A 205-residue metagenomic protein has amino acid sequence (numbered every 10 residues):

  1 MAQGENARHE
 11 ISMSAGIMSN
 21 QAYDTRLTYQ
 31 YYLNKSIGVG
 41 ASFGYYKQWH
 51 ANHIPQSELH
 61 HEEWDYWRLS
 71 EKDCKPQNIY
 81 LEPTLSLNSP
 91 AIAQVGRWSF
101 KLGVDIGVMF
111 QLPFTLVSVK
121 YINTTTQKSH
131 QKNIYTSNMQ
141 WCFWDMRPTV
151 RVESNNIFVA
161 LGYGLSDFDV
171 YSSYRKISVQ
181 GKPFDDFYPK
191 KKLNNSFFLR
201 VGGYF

Functional and structural regions predicted by a protein language model:
M1-A7, F205: Cleavable N-terminal export/targeting peptides
E5-T25, V39-F43: Transmembrane beta-strand segments that form the barrel wall of outer-membrane beta-barrel proteins
A7-H9, Q21-T25, K75-L81, W98-F100 (+3 more regions): Residues that define the transmembrane beta-barrel architecture of outer-membrane proteins
E10-S14, G38-G40, S99-G103, F158-A160 (+1 more regions): Residue-level detector of the transmembrane beta-barrel scaffold of outer-membrane proteins
S12-A15, Y66-C74, H130-T136, P183-P189: Extracellular loop and loop/strand-boundary signature of outer-membrane beta-barrel proteins
S14-M18, G44-Y46, D105-M109, G162-F168 (+1 more regions): Outer-membrane beta-barrel pore domains and translocons
Q30-T126, W144-R147, G203: Gram-negative (and chloroplast) outer-membrane scaffold detector with strong preference for beta-barrel transmembrane
W144-F205: Predominantly the C-terminal beta-signal and adjacent terminal strand-loop region of outer-membrane beta-barrel
